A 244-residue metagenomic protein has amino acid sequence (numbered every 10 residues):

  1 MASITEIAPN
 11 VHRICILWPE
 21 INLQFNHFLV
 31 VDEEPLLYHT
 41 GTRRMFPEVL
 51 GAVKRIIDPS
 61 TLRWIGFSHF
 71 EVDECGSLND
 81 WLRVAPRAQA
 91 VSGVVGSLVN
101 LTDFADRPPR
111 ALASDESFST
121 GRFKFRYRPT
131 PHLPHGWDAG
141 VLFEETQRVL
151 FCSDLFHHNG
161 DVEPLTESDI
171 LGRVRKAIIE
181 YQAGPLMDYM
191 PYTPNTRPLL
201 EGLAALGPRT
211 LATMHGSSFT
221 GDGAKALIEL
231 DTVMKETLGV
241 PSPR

Functional and structural regions predicted by a protein language model:
A2-K54, V141-C152: Conserved beta-strand hairpin/beta-sheet module of binuclear metal-dependent hydrolase folds, prominently
E6-P9, A88-A139, P191-P198: Metallo-beta-lactamase
R13-P19, G41-R43, G66-H69, R126-P131 (+1 more regions): Short, flexible loop segments at the rims of nucleotide/cofactor-binding pockets, characterized by
Y38-T40, L62-F70, Q89-V94, L150-D154 (+2 more regions): Active-site neighborhood of phospho(di)ester-bond hydrolases with catalytic His/Asp-centered motifs
T42-R43, V72, H157, S218: Short, glycine/acidic-enriched loop or turn micro-motifs at the edges of active sites
M45-S92: Active-site metal-binding motif and surrounding structural segment of the metallo-beta-lactamase
P86-A88, T220-R244: Short acidic, glycine/proline-enriched helix-loop-strand junctions
P131-T213, S217-D222, T232-M234: Metallo-beta-lactamase
